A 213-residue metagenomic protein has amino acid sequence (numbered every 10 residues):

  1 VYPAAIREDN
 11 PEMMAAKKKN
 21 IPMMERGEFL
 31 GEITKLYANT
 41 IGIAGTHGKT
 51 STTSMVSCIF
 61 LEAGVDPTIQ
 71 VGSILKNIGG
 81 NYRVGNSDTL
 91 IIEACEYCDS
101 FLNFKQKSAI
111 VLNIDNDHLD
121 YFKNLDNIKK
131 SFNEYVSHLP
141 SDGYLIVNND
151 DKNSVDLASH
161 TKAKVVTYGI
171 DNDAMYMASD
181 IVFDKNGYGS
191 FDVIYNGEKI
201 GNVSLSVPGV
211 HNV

Functional and structural regions predicted by a protein language model:
P3, F122-K129, G143-Y144, S159-V213: Adenine nucleotide phosphate-binding catalytic loops in nucleotide-utilizing enzymes
A4-N149, N153-A163: Phosphate-binding loop of NTP-binding sites
